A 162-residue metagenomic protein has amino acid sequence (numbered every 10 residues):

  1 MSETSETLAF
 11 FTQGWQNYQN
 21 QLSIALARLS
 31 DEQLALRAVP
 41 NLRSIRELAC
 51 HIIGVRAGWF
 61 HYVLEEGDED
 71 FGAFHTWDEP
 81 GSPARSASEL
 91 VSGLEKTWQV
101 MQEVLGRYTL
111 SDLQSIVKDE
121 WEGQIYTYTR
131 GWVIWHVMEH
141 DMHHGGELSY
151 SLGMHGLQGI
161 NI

Functional and structural regions predicted by a protein language model:
M1-A9: Basic/polar N-terminal segments that are highly enriched at the extreme N-terminus, encompassing both cleavable
L8, T12-Q16, N20-S23, D31-E79 (+1 more regions): Short, contiguous alpha-helical
N20, I24-A27, K96-E103, R107 (+1 more regions): A generic structural signal for well-ordered alpha-helical segments enriched in polar/charged residues
G81-K118, G131-M142: Acidic/histidine-rich alpha-helical segments that form the ligand environment of transition-metal centers
